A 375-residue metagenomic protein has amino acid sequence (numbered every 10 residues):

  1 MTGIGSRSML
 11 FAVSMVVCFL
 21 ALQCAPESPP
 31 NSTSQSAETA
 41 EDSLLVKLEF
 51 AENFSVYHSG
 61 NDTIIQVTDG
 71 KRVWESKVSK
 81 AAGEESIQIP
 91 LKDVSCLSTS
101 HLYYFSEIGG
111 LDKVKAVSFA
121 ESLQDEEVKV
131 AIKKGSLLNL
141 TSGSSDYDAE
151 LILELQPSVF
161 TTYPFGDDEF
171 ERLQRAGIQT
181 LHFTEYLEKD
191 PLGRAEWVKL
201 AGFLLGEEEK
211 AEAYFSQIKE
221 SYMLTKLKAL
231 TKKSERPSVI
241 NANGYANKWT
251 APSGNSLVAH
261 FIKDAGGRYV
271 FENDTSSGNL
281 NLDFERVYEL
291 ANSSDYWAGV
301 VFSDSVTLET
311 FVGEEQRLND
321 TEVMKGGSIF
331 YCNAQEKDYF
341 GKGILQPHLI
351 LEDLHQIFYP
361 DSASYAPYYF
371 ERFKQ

Functional and structural regions predicted by a protein language model:
M1-T33, L354: Bacterial Sec-dependent N-terminal signal peptides
C24-L102, K210-I240, K325, D338 (+2 more regions): Bacterial Sec-exported substrate-binding components of ABC uptake systems
V67-G70, W74-K77, E84-L153, V159-T162: A short, structured surface patch at a secondary-structure boundary
E84, I89-D93, Y103-Y104, L138-G143 (+8 more regions): Second-shell loop/turn segments in exported
Q88-L91, T99-F105, A149, F170 (+8 more regions): Extracytoplasmic/secreted envelope proteins and their assembly/folding machinery, especially bacterial periplasmic
H101, V117-E127, D168-F170, F183-K199 (+1 more regions): Extracytoplasmic ligand-binding site segments that recognize negatively charged/polar headgroups
E188-M223, G299-Q375: Structured C-terminal subdomain patch of bacterial secreted/periplasmic proteins
T225-E309: Flexible, glycine-rich surface segments
